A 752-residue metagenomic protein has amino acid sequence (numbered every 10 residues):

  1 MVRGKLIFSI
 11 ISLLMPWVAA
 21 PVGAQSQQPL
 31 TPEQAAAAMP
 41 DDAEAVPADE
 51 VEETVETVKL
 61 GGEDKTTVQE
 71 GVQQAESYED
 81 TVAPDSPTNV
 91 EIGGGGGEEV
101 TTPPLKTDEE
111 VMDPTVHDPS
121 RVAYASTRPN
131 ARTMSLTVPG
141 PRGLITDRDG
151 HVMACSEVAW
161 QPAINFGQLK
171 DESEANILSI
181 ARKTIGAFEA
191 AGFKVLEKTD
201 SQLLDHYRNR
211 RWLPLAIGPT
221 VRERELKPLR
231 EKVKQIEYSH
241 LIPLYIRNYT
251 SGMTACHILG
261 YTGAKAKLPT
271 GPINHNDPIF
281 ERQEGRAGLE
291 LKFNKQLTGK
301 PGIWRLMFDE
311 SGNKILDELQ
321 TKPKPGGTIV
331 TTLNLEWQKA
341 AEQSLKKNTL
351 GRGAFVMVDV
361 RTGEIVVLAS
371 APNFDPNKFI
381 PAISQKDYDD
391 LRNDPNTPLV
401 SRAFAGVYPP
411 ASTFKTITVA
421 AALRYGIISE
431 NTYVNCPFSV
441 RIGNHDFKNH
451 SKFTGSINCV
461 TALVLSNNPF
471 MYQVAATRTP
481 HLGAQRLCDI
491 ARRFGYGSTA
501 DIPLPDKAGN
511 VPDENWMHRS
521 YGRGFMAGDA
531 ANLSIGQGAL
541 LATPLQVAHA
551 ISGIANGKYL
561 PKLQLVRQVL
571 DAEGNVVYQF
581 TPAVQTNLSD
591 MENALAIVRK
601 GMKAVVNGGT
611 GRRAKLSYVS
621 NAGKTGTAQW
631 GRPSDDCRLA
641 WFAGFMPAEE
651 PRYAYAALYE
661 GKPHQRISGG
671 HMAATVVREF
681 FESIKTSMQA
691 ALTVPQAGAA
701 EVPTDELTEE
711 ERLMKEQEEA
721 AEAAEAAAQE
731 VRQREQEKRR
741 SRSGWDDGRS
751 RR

Functional and structural regions predicted by a protein language model:
M1-S26: Sec-dependent N-terminal signal peptides
S26-Y78, R742-R752: N-terminal propeptides/low-complexity segments immediately following signal peptides in secreted or periplasmic proteins
G71-Q73, S77-D80, P84-P87, E91-K106 (+8 more regions): Small/polar-residue-rich segments within soluble enzyme cores
R132, T137-P141, P301, T349-G353 (+1 more regions): Short, small/polar residue-rich loop motifs at catalytic or cofactor-binding pockets
A154, F308-Q320, D359-S412, I417-P663 (+4 more regions): Beta-lactam-recognizing serine transpeptidase/beta-lactamase-like catalytic domain environment
F280-M307, G351-N377, L487: Carboxylate/His-rich catalytic cores and anion/metal-binding grooves
N313-G353: Conserved, well-ordered alpha-helix/loop/beta-strand core segments that scaffold catalytic motifs
V576-V577, T581, H671-Q736: Short, gly/Ser/Thr-rich active-site loops of penicillin-recognizing serine hydrolases
